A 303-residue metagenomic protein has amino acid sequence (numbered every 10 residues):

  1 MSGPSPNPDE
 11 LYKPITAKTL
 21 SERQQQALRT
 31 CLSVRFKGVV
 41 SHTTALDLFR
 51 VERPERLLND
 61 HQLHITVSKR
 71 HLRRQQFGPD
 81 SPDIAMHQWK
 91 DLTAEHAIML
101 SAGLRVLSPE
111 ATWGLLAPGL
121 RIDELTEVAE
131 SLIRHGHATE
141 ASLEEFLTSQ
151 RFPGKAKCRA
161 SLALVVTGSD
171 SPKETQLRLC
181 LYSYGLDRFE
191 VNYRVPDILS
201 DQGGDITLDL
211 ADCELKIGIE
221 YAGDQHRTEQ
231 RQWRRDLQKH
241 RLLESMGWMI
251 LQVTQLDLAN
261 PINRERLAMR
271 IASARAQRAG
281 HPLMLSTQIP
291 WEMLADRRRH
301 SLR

Functional and structural regions predicted by a protein language model:
M1-R151, A276-R303: Short gly/ser-rich loop at a beta-strand->alpha-helix junction or flexible surface loop bordering the NTP-binding
I133-R303: Surface segments flanking catalytic/ligand-binding clefts of nucleic-acid enzymes
